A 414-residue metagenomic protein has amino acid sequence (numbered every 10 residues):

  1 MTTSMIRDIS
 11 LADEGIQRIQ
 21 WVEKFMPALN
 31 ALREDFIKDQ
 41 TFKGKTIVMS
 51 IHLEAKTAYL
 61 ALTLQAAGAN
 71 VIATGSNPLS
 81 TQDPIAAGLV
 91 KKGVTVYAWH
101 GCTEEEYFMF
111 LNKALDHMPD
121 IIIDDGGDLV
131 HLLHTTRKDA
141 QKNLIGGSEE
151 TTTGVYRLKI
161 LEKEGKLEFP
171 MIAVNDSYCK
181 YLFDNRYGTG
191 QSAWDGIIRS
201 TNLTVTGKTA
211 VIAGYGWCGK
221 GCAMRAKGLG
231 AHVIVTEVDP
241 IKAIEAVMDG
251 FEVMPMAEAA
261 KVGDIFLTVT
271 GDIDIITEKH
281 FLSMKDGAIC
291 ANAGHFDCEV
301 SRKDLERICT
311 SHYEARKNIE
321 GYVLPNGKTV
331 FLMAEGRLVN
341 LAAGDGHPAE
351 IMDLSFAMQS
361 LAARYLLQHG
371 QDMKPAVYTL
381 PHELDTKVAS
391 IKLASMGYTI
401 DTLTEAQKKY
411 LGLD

Functional and structural regions predicted by a protein language model:
T2, D13-M26, F42-T46, E54 (+3 more regions): Adenosine-phosphate binding glycine-rich loop
T2-F42, A73-T81, A86-K208: Glycine/serine-rich phosphate-binding loop and adjoining beta1-alpha1 elements at the start of nucleotide-handling
I6-L11, Q17, N30, I37 (+8 more regions): Ligand-binding pocket scaffold of soluble enzyme catalytic domains
E34, Q65, D116, V130-H131 (+3 more regions): Rossmann-fold NAD(P) dinucleotide-binding segment
I51-G68, D184, G188-V262, T268-I273: Glycine-rich phosphate/diphosphate-binding loop of Rossmann-like nucleotide-binding domains
G68-N70, V94, A140-N143, L167 (+3 more regions): A short helix->loop->beta-strand "cap" motif at the edges of active sites that frequently abuts
G75, I122-D125, K138-T153, D272 (+3 more regions): ADP-ribose/adenylate-binding Rossmann-like module
